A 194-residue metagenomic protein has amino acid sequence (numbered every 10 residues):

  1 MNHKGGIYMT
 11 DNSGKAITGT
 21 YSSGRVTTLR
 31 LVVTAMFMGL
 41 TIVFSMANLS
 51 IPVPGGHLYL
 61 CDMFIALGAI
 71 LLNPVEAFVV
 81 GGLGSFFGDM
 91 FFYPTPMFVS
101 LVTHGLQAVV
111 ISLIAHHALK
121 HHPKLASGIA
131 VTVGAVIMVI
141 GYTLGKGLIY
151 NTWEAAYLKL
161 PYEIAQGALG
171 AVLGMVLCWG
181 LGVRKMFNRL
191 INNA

Functional and structural regions predicted by a protein language model:
N2-A194: Loop-helix junctions at membrane interfaces
